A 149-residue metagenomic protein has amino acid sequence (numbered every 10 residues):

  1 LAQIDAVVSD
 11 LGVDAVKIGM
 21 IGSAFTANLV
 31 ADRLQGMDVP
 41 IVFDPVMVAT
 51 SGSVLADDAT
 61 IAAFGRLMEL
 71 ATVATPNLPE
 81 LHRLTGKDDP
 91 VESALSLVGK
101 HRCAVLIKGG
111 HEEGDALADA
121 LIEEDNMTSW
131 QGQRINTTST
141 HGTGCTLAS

Functional and structural regions predicted by a protein language model:
L1-T50: Conserved N-terminal subdomain of the carbohydrate kinase-like
Q3, F25-V30, T60-F64, P90-A94 (+2 more regions): General structural feature for long, well-ordered alpha-helical segments within catalytic domains of soluble enzymes
V13-I18, V42-A49, T75-R83, K108 (+1 more regions): Short beta-strands and strand-loop turn motifs
I21, V54, H111-E112, G144-T146: Gly/Ser/Thr-rich beta-alpha loop segments that engage phosphate groups in nucleotides
A27-N28, S51-D57, L84-T85: Glycine/threonine-rich flexible loop motifs
D57-M127, N136: Conserved phosphate/ATP/ADP-binding segment of small-molecule kinases
R83, T138-S149: Short, small-residue alpha-helix embedded
M127-T143: Short pre-catalytic strand/loop immediately N-terminal to key active-site residues, enriched for Gly-Thr
